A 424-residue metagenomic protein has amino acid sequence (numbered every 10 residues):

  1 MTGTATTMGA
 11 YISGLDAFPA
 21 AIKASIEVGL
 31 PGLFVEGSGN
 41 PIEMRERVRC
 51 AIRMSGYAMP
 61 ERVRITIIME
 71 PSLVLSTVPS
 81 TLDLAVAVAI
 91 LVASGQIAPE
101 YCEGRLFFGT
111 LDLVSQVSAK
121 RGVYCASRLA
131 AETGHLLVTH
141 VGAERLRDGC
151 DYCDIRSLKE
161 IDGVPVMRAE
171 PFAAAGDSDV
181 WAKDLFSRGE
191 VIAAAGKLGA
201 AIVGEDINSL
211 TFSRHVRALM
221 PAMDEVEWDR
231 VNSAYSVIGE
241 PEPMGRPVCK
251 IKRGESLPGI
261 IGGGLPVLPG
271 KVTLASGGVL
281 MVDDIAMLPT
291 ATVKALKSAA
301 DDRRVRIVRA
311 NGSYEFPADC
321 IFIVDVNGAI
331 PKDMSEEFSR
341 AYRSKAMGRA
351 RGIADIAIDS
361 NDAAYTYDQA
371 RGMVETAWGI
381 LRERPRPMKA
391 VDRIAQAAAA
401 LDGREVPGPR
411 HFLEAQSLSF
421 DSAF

Functional and structural regions predicted by a protein language model:
M1-A200, T211-R217, V308, V406-F424: Peripheral, non-AAA+ core regions of ATP-driven protein-machinery
M1-T2, P31-F34, C102-L106, M244-C249 (+3 more regions): Generic detector of short, locally flexible boundary/turn motifs and exposed helical patches
E27, R53-Y57, L91-Q96, H135-L136 (+13 more regions): Non-catalytic alpha-helical coupling and interface elements of nucleotide-dependent molecular machines and regulators
E36-R45, P60-E61, I68-V78, V267 (+2 more regions): Basic, amphipathic alpha-helical bundle interface domains used for macromolecular binding and assembly
E46-M54, L84-V92, Y124-R128, R188-I192 (+15 more regions): Solvent-exposed alpha-helical segments within well-ordered globular domains of core cellular machineries
P99, T139-H140, S157-G163, G176 (+8 more regions): General structural signal for secondary-structure boundaries
D148-R156, V216-M223, C249-E255, N361-Y365 (+1 more regions): Short, exposed beta-strand "edge-strand" segments with a Pro/Gly-rich flavor and a Y/T-containing core
S178-A354: Conserved ASCE/P-loop NTPase catalytic core
